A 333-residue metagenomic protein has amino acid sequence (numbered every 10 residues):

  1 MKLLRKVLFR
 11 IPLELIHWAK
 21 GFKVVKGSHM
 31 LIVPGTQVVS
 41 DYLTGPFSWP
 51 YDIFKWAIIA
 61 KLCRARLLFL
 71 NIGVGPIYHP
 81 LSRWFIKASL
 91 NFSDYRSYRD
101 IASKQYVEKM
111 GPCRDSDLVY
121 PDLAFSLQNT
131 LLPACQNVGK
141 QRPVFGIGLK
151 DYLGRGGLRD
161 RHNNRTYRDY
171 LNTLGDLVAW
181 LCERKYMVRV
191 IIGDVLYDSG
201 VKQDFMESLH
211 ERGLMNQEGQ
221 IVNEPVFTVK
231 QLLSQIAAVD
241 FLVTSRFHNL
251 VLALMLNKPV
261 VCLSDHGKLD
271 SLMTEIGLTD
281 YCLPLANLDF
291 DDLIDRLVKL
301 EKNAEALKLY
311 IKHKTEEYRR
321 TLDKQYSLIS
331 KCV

Functional and structural regions predicted by a protein language model:
M1-V333: Active-site anion-handling motifs in enzyme catalytic cores
